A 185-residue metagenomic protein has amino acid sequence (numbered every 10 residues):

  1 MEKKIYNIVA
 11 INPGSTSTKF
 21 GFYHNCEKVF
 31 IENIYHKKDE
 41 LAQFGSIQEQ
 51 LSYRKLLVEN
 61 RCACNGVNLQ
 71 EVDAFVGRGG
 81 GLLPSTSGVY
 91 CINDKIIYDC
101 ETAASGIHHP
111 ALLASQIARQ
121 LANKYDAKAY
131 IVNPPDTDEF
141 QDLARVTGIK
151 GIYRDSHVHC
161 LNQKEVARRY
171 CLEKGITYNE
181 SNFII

Functional and structural regions predicted by a protein language model:
E2-K3: ATP-binding/phosphotransfer module of carbohydrate and carboxylate kinases, centering on a glycine-rich
Y6-I11, V72-V76, N182-I185: Short glycine-aspartate micro-motif
I8-E49: Short glycine-rich, Thr/Ser-proximal phosphate-binding strand/loop in the N-terminal lobe of ATP-dependent enzymes
G14-K19, G79-L83, D136, I185: Gly/Ser/Thr-rich loops at beta-strand to alpha-helix junctions that form or flank small-molecule/cofactor-binding
G45-R61: Short, structured active-site "lid" loops
N60-D73, Y170-Y178: Phosphate/pyrophosphate-binding loops at sites that engage ATP/ADP/AMP, CoA/4′-phosphopantetheine, polyphosphate
N65-H108, K128, D136-G151: Short beta-strand-loop/turn "lid" adjacent to the catalytic site in phosphate-handling enzymes
A111, S115, R119-I185: Phosphate-binding/catalytic loop of phosphoryl-transfer enzymes
